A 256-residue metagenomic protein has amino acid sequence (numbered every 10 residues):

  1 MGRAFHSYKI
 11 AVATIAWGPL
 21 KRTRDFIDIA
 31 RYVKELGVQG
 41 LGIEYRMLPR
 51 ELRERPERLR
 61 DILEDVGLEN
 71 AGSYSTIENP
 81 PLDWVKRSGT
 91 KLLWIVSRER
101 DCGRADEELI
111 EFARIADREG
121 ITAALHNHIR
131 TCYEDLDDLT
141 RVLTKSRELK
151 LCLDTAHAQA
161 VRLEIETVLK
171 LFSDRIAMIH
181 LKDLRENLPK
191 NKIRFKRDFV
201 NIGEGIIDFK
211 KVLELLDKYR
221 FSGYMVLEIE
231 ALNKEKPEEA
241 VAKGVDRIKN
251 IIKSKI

Functional and structural regions predicted by a protein language model:
M1-P19, T23-G37, E119, L136-T140 (+2 more regions): Histidine-acidic metal/acid-base catalytic patches
F5, V33, I62-L63, G67 (+3 more regions): A generic structural signal for well-ordered alpha-helical segments
A16-G18, Y45-M47, T76-E78, R98-D101 (+4 more regions): Active-site-proximal loop/turn and secondary-structure-junction residues that shape catalytic pockets, frequently
F26-M47, W84, S88-K91: Catalytic domains of carbohydrate-active enzymes, especially glycoside hydrolases
D28, D65-L151, A160, K255: Active-site acidic/histidine proton-transfer and metal-coordination neighborhood in alpha/beta enzyme cores
G42-L63: Glycine-rich, proline-tolerant flexible connector loops at the mouths of alpha/beta enzymes
E51-R55, P80-G89, K190-V200, K236: Surface-exposed, active-site-proximal loop segments in enzymatic domains
